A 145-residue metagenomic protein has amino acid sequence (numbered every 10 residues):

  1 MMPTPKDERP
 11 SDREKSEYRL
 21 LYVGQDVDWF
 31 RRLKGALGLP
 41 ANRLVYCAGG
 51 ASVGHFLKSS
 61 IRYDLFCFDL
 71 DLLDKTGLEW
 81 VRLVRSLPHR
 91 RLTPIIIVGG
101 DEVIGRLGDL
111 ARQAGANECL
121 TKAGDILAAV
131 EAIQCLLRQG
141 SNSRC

Functional and structural regions predicted by a protein language model:
M1-A36, D125-C145: Non-catalytic signal-transmission and effector/linker regions of two-component phosphorelay proteins
V27-A48, A114: Two-component/phosphorelay signaling modules centered on CheY-like receiver
Y46-L65: Acidic, metal-coordinating helix/loop segments flanking the phosphotransfer/catalytic sites of two-component signaling
R62-D64, P88-P94: His-Asp phosphorelay/catalytic-motif detector in bacterial-type signaling
C67-V84, I104-L107: Conserved phosphotransfer microenvironments
E79, E102-C119: Alpha4 helix (beta4-alpha4-beta5 surface) of REC/receiver domains from two-component response regulators
R91-G105: A short, hydrophobic beta-strand element within the central beta-sheet of small alpha/beta folds
K122: A Lys-centered signature of the CheY-like receiver
